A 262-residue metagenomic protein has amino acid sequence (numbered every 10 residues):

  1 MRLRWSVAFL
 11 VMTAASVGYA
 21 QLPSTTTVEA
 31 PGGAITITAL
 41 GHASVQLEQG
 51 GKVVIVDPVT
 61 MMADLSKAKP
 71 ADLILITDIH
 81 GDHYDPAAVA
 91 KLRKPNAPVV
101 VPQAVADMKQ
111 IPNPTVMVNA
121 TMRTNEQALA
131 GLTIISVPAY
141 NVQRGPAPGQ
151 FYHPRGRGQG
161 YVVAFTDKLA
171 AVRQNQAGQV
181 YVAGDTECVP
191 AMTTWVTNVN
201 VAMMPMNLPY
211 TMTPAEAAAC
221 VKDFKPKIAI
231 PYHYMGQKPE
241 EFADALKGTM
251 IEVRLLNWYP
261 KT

Functional and structural regions predicted by a protein language model:
M1-W5: Positively charged n-region of N-terminal signal peptides that target proteins for export
S6-S16: Bacterial N-terminal signal peptides
Q21-K69, M117-T197, N257-T262: Core dinuclear metal-dependent hydrolase active-site scaffold
A39, I55-D57, L75, V100-P102 (+3 more regions): Structural recognition of the beta-strand scaffold that forms the well-ordered cores of secreted hydrolase catalytic
T60-D107, T197-M203: Active-site metal-binding motif and surrounding structural segment of the metallo-beta-lactamase
M62-A63, H80-Y84, V105-K109, N125 (+5 more regions): Active-site environment of divalent metal-dependent phosphoester hydrolases
P86-L92, A191-W195, E216-C220, E241-F242: A short acidic, amphipathic alpha-helical/loop segment
I111-A130, A218-T262: Binuclear metal-ion centers of metallo-dependent hydrolases, dominated by the metallo-beta-lactamase
